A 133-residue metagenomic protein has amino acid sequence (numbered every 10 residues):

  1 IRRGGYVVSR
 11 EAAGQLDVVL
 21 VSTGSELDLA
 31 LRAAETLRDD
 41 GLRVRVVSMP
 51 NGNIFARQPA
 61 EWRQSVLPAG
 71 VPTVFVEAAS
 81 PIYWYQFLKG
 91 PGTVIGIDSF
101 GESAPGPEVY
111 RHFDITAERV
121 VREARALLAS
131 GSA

Functional and structural regions predicted by a protein language model:
I1-A133: Thiamine diphosphate
